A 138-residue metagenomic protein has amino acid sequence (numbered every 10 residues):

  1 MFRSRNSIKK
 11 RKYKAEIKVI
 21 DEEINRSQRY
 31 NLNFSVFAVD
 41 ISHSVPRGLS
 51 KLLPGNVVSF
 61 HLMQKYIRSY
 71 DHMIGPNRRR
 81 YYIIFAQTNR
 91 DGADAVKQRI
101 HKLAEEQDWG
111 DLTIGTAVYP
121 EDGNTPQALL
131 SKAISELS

Functional and structural regions predicted by a protein language model:
M1-Y13, N25: Amphipathic HAMP/coiled-coil signal-transducing linker helices that couple sensory inputs to cytosolic output domains
Y13-I17, D21-N25, R90-H101, V118-S138: Catalytic-core segments of nucleotide cyclases and related cyclic-nucleotide turnover enzymes
V19-S50: Active-site-proximal structural segments of metal-dependent nucleotidyl cyclase/transferase enzymes
N25-R29, V58-R90, E106: Conserved helix-loop-beta segment at the catalytic/binding core of cyclic-nucleotide signaling proteins
S35, G75-A86, D108-E136: A short glycine-enriched loop-to-beta-strand structural element that forms part of the catalytic core of nucleotide
P46-G55, I83-R99: Short helix/loop segment flanking the catalytic signature motif in cyclic-nucleotide metabolism enzymes
H101-D108: A common structural junction motif
